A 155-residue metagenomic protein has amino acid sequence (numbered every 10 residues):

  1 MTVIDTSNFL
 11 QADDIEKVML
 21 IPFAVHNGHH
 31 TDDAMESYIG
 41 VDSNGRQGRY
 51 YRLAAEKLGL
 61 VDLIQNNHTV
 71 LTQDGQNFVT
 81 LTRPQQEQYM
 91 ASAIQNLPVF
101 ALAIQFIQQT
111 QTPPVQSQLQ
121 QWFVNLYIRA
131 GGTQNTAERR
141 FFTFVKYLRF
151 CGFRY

Functional and structural regions predicted by a protein language model:
M1-Y155: Donor-sugar nucleotide-binding helix/loop cap in glycosyltransferases
